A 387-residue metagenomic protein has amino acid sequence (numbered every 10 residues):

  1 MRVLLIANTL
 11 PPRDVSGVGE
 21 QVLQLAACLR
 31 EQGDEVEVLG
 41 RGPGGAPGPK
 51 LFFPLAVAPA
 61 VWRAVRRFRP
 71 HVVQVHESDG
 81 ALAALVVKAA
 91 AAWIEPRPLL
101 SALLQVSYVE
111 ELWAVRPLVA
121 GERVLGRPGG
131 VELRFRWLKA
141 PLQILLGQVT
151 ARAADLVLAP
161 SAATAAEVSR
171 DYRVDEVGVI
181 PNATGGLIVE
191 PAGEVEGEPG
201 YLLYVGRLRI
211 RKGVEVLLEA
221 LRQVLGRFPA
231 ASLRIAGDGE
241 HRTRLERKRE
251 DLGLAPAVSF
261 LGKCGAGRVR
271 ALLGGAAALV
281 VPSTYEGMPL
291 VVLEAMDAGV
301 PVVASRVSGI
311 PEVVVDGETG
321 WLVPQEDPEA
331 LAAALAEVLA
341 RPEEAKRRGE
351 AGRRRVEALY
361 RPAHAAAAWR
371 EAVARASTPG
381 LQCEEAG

Functional and structural regions predicted by a protein language model:
E20, Q24, G200, Y204-Q223 (+2 more regions): A conserved mid-protein helix/loop that constitutes part of the nucleotide-sugar donor-binding site
Y108, L125-V157: Membrane-proximal helix-turn-helix segments that form the acceptor-binding/catalytic region of lipid-linked
A163, A183: Carbohydrate-associated surface elements
E246-C264: Nucleotide-activated donor-binding/catalytic signature segment of Leloir-type glycosyltransferases, i.e., the conserved
K263-C264, A271-A276: Short alpha-helical donor nucleotide-sugar binding micro-motif in glycosyltransferases
T284: Aromatic "clamp/platform" in nucleotide-sugar-dependent glycosyltransferases that forms part of the donor/acceptor
P301-A304: Short hydrophobic beta-strand element within catalytic cores of glycosyltransferases and related nucleotide-activated
D316-G317, W321-P328, E337-P342: Conserved acidic donor-binding segment of nucleotide-sugar-dependent glycosyltransferases
